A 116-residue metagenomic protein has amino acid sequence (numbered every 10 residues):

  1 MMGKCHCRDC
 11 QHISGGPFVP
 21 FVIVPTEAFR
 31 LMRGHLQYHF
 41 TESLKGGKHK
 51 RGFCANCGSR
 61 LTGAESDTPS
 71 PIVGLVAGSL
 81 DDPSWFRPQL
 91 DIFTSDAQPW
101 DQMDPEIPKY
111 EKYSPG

Functional and structural regions predicted by a protein language model:
M1-G116: A short Gly-Trp-Pro
